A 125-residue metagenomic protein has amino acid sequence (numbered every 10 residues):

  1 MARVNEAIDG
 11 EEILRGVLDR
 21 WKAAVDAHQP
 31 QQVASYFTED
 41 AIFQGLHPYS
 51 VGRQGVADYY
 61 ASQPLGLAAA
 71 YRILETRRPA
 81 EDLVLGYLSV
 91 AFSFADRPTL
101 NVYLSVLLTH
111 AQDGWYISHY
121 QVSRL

Functional and structural regions predicted by a protein language model:
M1-Q31, S35-E39: Short, low-complexity N-terminal intrinsically disordered segments enriched in polar/charged residues
W21, V33-A34, A41, G52 (+3 more regions): Hydrophobic pocket/interface hotspot
F37, P79-A80, A111: Structural motif
F37, V90-F92, Q121-V122: Short beta-strand segments enriched in hydrophobic/aromatic residues within well-folded beta-rich domains
D40-V51, S62-Q63: A short gly/proline-enriched turn/hairpin at secondary-structure junctions
A57-N101: Surface-exposed, charged secondary-structure patches
N101-L125: Short beta-strand edge/turn micro-motifs at domain boundaries
